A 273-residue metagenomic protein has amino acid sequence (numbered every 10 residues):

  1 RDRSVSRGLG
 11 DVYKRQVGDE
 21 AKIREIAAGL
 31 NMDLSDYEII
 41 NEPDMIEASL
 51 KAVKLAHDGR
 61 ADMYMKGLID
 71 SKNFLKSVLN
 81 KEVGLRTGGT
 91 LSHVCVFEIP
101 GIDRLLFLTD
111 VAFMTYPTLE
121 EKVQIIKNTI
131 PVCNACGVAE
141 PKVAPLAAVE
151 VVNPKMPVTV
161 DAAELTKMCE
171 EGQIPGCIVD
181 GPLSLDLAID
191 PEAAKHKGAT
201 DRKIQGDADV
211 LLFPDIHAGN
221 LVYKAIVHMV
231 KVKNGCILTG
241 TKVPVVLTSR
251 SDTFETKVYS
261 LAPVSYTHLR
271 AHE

Functional and structural regions predicted by a protein language model:
D2-Y13, H268-E273: Single conserved hydrophobic/aromatic residue that forms the stacking wall/gate of nucleotide- or nucleobase-binding
K14-E20: Short internal beta-strands
N41-L105: N-terminal glycine-rich phosphate/adenylate-binding segment common to multiple enzyme folds
F74-G84, V158, Y223-K231: Short Gly/Thr/Asp-enriched flexible loops that form oxyanion-binding sites at enzyme active sites
D103-C136, F254-L269: Short, glycine-/small-residue-rich phosphate/pyrophosphate-handling segment
V151-P154, V158-G206: Active-site rim loops that border cofactor/substrate pockets in soluble metabolic enzymes
I204-V210, P214-L238: A C-terminal functional module that forms or caps the active site or interfaces directly with catalytic machinery
V232-C236, G240-R270: C-terminal functional extensions of proteins
